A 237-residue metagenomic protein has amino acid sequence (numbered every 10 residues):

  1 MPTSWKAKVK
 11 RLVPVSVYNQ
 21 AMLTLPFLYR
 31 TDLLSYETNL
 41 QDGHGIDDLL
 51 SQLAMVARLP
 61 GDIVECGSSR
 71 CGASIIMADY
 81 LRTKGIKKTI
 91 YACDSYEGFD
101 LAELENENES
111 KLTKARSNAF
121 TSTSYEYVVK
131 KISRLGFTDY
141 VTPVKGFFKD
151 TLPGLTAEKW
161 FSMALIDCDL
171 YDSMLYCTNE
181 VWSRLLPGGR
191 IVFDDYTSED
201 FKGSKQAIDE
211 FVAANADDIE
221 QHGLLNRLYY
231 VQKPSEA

Functional and structural regions predicted by a protein language model:
M1-I166, L170-V192, Y196-A237: A short alpha-helical cap/connector motif
